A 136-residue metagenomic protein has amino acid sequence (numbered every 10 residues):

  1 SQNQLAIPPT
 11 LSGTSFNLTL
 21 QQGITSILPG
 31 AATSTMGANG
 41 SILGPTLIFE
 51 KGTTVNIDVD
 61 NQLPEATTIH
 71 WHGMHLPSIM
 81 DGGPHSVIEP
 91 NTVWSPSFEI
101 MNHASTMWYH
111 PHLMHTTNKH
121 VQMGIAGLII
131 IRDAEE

Functional and structural regions predicted by a protein language model:
S1-I79, G83-S95: N-terminal, post-signal-peptide metal-ligating segments of extracellular/periplasmic oxidoreductases, dominated by
L63-E65, M74-S78, G82-E136: Extracellular/periplasmic metallocenter environments
